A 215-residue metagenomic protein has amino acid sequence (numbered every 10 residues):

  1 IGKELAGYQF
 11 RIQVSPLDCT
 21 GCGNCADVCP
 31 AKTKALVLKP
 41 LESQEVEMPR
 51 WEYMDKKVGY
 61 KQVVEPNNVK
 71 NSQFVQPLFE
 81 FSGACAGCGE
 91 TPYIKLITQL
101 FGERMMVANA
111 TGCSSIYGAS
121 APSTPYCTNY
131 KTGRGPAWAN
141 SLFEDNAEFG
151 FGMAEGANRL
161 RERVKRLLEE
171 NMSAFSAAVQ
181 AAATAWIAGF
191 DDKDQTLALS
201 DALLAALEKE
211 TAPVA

Functional and structural regions predicted by a protein language model:
I1, N24, L41, E47-W51 (+2 more regions): Short acidic, glycine/serine/threonine-rich loops at helix termini
I1, S15, N24-S43, N68 (+2 more regions): Iron-sulfur cluster-binding cysteine motifs and their immediate structural context in ferredoxin-like electron-transfer
I1-G21, L38-E45, S72-S82, P213-A215: Ferredoxin-like iron-sulfur electron-transfer modules
L38, V107-A110: General beta-strand structural signal in soluble alpha/beta enzymes
V63-Q76, Q195-A215: Active-site-adjacent bridging/hinge elements
T91-L96, M106, I116-S120, P125 (+1 more regions): Thiamine diphosphate
A119-N158: Mobile "lid/hinge" segments at catalytic clefts and subdomain interfaces of large enzymes
L142-T211: N-terminal leader/propeptide and maturation segments of large enzyme subunits in energy/redox metabolism and hydrolases
